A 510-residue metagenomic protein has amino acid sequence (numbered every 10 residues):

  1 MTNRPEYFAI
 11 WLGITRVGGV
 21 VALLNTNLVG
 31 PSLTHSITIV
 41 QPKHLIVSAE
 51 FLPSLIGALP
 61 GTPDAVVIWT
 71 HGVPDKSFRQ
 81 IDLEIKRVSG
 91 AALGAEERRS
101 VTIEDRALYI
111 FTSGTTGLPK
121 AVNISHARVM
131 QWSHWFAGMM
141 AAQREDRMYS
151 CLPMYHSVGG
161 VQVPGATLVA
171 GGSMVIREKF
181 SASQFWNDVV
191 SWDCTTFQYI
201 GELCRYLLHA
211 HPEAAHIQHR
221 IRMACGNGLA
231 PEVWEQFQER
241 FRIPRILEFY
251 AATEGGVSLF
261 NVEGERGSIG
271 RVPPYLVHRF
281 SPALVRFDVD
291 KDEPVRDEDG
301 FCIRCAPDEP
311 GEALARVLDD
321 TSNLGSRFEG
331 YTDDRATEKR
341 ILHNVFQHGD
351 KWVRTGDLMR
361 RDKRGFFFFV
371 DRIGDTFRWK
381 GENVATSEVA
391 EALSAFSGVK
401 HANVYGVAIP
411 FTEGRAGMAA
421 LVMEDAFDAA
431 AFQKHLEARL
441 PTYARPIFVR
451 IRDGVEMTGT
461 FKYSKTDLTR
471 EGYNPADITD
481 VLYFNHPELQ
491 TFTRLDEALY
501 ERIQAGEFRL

Functional and structural regions predicted by a protein language model:
L12, R16-V88, P212, D425 (+1 more regions): Structural core segment of the AMP-binding/adenylate-forming
G18, M130-R147, Y155-T195, A210: Conserved AMP-binding/adenylation subdomain of ANL enzymes
L28-H35, K43-V47, F51, F197 (+6 more regions): AMP-binding/adenylate-forming catalytic core of the ANL superfamily
G30-P31, T38, I56-F78, V169-S173 (+2 more regions): Conserved adenylate-forming
T70, S89-F111, L118, A141-R147: Conserved pre-ATP/AMP-binding loop-to-beta segment of ANL
G90, V122-Q143, C151, C204-R205: Conserved structural elements of the adenylate-forming
A107-Q131: Conserved AMP-binding A3 loop
L440-Y463, V481-E507: AMP-binding/adenylate-forming catalytic domain of the ANL superfamily
